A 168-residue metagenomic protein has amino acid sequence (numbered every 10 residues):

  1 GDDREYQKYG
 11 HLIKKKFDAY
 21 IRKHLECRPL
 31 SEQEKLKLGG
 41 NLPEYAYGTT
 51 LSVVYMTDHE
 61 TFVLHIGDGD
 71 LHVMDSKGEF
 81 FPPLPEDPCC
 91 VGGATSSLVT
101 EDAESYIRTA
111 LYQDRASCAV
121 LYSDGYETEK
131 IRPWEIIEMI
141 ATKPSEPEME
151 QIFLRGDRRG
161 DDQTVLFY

Functional and structural regions predicted by a protein language model:
G1-Y168: PP2C/PPM-type serine/threonine phosphatase catalytic domain
